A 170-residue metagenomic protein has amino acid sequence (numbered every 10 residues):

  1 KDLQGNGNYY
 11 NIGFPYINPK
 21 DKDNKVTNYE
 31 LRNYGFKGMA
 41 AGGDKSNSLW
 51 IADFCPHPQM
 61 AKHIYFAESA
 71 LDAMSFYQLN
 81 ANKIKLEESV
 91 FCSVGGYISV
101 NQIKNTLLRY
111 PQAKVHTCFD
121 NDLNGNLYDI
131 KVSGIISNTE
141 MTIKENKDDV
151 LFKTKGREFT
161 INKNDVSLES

Functional and structural regions predicted by a protein language model:
K1-K45: Basic, glycine-enriched DNA-binding surface that flanks or lies within the catalytic cores of DNA
G5-Y10, C55-H63: Basic, Lys/Arg- and aromatic-enriched nucleic-acid-binding interface segment
P19-K25, Q59, N82-L86: Short, solvent-exposed loop/turn segments that connect beta-strands within catalytic domains and beta-strand-rich
G38-A61: Glycine-/acidic-rich phosphate or pyrophosphate-binding loops and their flanking alpha/beta elements
M39-A40, V100-N105, N126-Y128, V150-T154: Short, charged, surface-exposed secondary-structure boundary motifs
I64-N124, I135, T142: Acidic, glycine-rich catalytic loops of TOPRIM or P-loop NTPase phosphate-binding modules used across DNA replication
D120-V132, N146, F152: Extended C-terminal subregions enriched in glycine
N138-S170: Low-complexity, serine/threonine/proline-enriched polar segments
